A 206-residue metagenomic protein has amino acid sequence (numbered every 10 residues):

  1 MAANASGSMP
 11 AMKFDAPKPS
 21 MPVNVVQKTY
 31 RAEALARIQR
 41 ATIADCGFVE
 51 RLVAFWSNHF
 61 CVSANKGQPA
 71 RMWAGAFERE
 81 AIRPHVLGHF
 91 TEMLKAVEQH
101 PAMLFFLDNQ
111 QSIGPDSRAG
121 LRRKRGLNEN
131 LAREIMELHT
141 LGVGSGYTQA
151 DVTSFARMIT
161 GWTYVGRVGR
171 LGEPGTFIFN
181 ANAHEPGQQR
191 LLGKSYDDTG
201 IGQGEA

Functional and structural regions predicted by a protein language model:
M1: Zn2+-dependent metallopeptidase catalytic domains
N4-A5, M9-S20, E33, R37 (+1 more regions): Active-site substrate-binding loop specific to GH73 endo-beta-N-acetylglucosaminidase modules in bacterial autolysins
D15, P19-V25, T29-E50, A54: Structured, charged N-terminal subsegments at the starts of enzyme catalytic cores and at intra-chain domain/subunit
F48, F60-S63: Short, contiguous, well-structured surface segments enriched in hydrophobic/aromatic residues
V53-C61, M136, R157: Amphipathic, well-packed alpha-helical segments that form the structural scaffold of globular domains
W56, G67-A70: Active-site metal-coordination segments of metallo-dependent hydrolases
